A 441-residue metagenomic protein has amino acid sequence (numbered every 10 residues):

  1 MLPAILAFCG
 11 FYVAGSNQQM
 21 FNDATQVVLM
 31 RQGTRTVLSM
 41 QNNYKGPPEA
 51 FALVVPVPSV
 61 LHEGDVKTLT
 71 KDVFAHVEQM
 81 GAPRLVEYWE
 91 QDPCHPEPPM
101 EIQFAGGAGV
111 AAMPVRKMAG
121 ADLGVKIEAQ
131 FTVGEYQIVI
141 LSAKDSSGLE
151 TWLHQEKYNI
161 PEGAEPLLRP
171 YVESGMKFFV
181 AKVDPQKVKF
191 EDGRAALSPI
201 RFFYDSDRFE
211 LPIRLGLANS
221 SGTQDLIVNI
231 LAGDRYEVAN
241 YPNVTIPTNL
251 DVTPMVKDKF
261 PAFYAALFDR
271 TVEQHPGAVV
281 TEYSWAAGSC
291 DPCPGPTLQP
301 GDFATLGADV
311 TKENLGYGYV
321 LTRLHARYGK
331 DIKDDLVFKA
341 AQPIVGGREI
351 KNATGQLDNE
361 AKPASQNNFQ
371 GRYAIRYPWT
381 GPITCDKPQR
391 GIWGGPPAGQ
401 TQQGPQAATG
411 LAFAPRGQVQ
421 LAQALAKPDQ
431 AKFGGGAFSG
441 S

Functional and structural regions predicted by a protein language model:
L2-F8: Sec/Tat signal peptide C-region and signal peptidase I cleavage site
G10-F21, V110, I160-S441: Accessory, solvent-exposed terminal regions and/or long lumenal/extracellular loops of proteins
V13-R31, M113-K126: Short, compositionally biased low-complexity segments enriched in polar/charged residues
F21-Q26, T36-M40, L123-K126, E165-P166 (+1 more regions): Short alpha-helical segments and helix-capping/turn motifs at coil-helix boundaries
D23-A24, R31-T34, P47-P48, D122-I127 (+3 more regions): Short, well-ordered loop/turn elements at secondary-structure boundaries
M30-E90, L149-P170, G175: Surface-exposed, glycine/proline- and aromatic-rich loop segments on solvent-exposed faces across compartments
N42-Y44, V57, S142-D145, P185 (+1 more regions): A mature extracytoplasmic/lumenal domain signature
P96-K157: Single conserved position on a long alpha-helix in the C-terminal lobe of the eukaryotic protein kinase
